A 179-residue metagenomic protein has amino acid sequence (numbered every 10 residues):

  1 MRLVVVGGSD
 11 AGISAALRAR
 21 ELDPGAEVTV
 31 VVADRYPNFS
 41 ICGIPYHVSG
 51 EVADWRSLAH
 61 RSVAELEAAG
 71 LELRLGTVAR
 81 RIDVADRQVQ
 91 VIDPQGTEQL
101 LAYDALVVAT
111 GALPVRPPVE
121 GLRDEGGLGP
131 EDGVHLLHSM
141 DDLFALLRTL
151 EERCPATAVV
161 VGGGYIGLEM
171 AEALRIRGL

Functional and structural regions predicted by a protein language model:
M1-E72, A173-L179: Beta1-alpha1 glycine-rich phosphate/pyrophosphate-binding loop at the start of Rossmann-like nucleotide-binding domains
L3-V4, A59-V159: FAD-binding core/adjacent interface of flavoenzyme oxidoreductases
G7, D83, E169: Acidic active-site catalytic centers that drive phospho-/nucleotidyl reactions and related ester hydrolyses
G7-A11, H138-S139, G162-G164: Glycine-rich Rossmann-fold phosphate-binding loop(s) that bind the pyrophosphate of adenine dinucleotide cofactors
L17-P24, N38-S40, I92, T97-L101 (+1 more regions): Short, mixed-charge, low-aromatic patches
V32-Y36, P45, D83, R123-D124 (+1 more regions): Flexible domain-boundary/linker segments
A145-L179: Rossmann-like NAD(P)H-binding beta-loop-alpha module
